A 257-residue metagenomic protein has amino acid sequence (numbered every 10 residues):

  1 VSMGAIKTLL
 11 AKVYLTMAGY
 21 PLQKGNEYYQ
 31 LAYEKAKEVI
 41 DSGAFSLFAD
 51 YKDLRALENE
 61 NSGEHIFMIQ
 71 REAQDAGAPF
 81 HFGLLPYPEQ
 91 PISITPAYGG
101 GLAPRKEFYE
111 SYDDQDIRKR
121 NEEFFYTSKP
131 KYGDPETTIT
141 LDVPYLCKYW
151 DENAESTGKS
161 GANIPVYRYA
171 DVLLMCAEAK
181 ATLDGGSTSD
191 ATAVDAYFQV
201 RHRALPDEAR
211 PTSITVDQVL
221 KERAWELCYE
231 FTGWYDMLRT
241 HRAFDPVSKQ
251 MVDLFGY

Functional and structural regions predicted by a protein language model:
V1-A76, Q115-Y257: Acidic/polar-rich alpha-helix caps and helix-coil junctions
A78-Q90, V252-F255: Short, polar loop/linker segments at the starts of domains and inter-domain junctions
Y87-Y109, D113: Short, cationic low-complexity segments
